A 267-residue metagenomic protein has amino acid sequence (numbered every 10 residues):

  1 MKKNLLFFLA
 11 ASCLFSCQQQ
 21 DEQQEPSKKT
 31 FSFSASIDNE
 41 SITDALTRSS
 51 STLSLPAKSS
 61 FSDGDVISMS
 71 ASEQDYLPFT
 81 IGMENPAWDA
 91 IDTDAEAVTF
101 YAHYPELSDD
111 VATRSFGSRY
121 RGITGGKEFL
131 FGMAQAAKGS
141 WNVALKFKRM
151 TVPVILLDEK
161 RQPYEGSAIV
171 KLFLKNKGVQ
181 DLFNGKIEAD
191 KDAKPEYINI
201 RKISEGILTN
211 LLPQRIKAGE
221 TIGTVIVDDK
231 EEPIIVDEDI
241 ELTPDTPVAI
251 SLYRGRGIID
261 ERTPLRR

Functional and structural regions predicted by a protein language model:
M1-F15: Sec-dependent bacterial lipoprotein signal peptides
N4, C17-R267: Sec-type signal peptide cleavage vicinity
